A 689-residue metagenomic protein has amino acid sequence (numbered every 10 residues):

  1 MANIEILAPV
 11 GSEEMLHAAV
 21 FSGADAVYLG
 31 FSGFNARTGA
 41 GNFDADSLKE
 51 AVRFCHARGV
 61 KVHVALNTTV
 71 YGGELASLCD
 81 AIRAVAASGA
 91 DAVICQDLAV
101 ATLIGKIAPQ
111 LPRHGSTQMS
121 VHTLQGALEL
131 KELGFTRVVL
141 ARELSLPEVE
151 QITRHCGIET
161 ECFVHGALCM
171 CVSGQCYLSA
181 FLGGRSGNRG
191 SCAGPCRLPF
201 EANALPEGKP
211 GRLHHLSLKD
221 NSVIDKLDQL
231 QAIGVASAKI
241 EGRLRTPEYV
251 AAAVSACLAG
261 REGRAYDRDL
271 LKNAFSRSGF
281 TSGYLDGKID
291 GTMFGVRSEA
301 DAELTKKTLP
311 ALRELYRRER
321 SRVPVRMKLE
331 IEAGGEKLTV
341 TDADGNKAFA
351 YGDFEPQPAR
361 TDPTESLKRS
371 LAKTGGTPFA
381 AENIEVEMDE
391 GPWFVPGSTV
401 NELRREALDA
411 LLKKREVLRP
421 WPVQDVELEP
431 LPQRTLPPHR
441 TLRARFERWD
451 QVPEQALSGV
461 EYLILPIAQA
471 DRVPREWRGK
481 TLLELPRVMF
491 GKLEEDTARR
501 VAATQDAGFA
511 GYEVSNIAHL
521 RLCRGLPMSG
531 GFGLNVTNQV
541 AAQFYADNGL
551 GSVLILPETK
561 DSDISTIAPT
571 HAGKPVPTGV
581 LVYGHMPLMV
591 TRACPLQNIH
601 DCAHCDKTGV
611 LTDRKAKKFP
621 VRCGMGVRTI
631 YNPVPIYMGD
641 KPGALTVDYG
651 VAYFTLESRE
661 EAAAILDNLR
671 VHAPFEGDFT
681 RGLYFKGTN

Functional and structural regions predicted by a protein language model:
M1-S22, A26-R37, A51-A86, C95 (+4 more regions): Surface-exposed amphipathic alpha-helical tracts and adjacent flexible/coil segments at the periphery of soluble enzymes
F43-S47, R53: Glycine/small-residue-rich interface belts in oligomeric ring/scaffold proteins and their assembly partners
T102: A cross-family signal for key residues in well-ordered alpha-helices that form functional helical elements
H122: Active-site PLP-lysine loop of aminotransferase-like
